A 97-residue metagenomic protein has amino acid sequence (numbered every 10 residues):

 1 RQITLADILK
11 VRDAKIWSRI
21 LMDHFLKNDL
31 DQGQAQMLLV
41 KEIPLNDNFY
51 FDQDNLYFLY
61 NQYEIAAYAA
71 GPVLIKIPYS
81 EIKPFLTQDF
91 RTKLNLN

Functional and structural regions predicted by a protein language model:
R1-N97: Compositionally biased intrinsically disordered regions enriched in Thr/Gly
